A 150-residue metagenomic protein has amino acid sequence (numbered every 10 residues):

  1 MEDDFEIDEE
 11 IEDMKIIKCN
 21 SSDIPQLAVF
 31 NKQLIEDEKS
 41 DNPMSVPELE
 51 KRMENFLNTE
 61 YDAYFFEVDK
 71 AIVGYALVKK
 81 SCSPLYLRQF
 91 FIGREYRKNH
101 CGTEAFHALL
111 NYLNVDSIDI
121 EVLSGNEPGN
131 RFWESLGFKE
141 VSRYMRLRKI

Functional and structural regions predicted by a protein language model:
D13-V29: A short beta-loop-alpha structural element at the N-terminal edge of CoA-dependent acyl/N-acetyltransferase catalytic
N31-M53: Conserved GNAT-fold acetyl-CoA-binding loop/helix
E54-F65: A short helix-loop-beta-strand connector motif used in the catalytic cores of GNAT acetyltransferases and, in some
F65, A71-K79, Y86, F91: Conserved beta-strand in the GNAT
K80-R88, R97, D116, E140-S142: A conserved beta-turn-beta hairpin within the catalytic core of GNAT-like acetyltransferases that forms part
Y96, H100-A108: Conserved acetyl-CoA pyrophosphate-binding loop and the N-cap/start of the following alpha-helix in GNAT-like
T103, S124-R143: Conserved active-site alpha-helix within GNAT-family acetyltransferase domains
L113-L123: Conserved GNAT acetyl-CoA-binding A-motif
